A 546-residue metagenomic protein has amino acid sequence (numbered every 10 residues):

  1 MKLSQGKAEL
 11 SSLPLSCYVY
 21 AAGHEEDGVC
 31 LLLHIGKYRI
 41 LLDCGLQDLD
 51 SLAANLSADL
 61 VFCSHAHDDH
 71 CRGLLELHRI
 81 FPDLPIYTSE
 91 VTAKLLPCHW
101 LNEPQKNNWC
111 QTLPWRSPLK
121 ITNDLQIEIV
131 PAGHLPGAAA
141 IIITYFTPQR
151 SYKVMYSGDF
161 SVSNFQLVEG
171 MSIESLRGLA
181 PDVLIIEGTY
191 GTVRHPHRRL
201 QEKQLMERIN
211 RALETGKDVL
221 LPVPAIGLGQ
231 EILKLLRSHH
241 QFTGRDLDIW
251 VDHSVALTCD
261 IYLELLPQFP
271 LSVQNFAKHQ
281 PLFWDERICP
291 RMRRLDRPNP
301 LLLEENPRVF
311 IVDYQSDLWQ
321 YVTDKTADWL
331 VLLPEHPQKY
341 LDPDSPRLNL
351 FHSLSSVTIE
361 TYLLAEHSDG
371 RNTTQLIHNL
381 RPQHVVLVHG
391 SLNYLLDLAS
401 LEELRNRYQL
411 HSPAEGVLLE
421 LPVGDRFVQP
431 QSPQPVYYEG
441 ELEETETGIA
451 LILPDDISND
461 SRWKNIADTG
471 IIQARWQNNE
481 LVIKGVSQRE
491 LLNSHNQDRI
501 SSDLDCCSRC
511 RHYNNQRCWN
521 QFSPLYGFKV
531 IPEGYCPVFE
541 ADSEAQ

Functional and structural regions predicted by a protein language model:
K2-F62, H67-E231, R237-W250, L266: His/Asp/Glu-rich metal-coordinating catalytic cores of metallo-dependent phosphodiesterases/hydrolases acting on
Y38, L46-Q47, H134, P148 (+10 more regions): Short, glycine-/Ser/Thr-/acidic-enriched flexible segments
D43-G45, Q166-T189, Q268-F276, T326-S353: Short, compositionally biased "basic patch" segments
A58-V61, G191-R194, W284, E305-R308 (+1 more regions): Short, basic, glycine/proline-bearing loop/turn elements
M206-P343, H378-R381, L387-L396, L401-G416 (+3 more regions): Hard-cation-handling environments
R347-T373: Generic long, charged, amphipathic alpha-helical segments
E439-R499: N-terminal accessory interaction module
S494-Q546: Cysteine-centered metal-binding/redox modules
